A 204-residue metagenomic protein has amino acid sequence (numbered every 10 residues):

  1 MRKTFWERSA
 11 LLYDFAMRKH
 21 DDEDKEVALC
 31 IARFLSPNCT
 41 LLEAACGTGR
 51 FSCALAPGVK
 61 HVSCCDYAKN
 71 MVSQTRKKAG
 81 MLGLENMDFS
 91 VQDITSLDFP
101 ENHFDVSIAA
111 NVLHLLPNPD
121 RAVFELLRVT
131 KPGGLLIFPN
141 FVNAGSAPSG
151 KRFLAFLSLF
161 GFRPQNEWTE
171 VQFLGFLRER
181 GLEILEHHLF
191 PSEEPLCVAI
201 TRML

Functional and structural regions predicted by a protein language model:
M1-P37, R50, Q74, A144 (+2 more regions): Conserved class I S-adenosyl-L-methionine
L42-A44, T48-S96: Class I SAM-dependent methyltransferase SAM/SAH-binding core
T95-V106: A short acidic, Gly/Pro-enriched loop at the edge of an enzyme's catalytic core that lines a small-molecule cofactor
V106-N118: A short SAM/SAH-binding and catalytic strip from SAM-dependent methyltransferases
D120-P132: A short glycine-rich, Lys/Arg-flanked "PGG" loop and its adjoining helix->strand segment in the class I
F138-N140: Acidic carboxylate diad motif detector
S149-W168: Conserved Class I S-adenosyl-L-methionine
Q165-G181: Short alpha-helix
